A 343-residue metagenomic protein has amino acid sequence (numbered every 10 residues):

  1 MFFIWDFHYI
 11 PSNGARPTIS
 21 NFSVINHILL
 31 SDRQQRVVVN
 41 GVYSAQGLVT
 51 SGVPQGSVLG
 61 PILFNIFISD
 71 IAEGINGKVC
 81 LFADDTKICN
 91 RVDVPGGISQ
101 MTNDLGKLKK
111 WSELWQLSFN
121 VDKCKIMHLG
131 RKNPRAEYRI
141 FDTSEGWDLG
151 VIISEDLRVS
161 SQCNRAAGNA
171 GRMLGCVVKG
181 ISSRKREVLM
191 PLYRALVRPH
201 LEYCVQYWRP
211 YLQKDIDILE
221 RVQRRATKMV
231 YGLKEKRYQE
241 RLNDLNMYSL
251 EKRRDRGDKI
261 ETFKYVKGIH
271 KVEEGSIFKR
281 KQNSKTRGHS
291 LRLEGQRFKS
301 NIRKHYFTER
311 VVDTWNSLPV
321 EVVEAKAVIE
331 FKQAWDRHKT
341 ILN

Functional and structural regions predicted by a protein language model:
M1, V37-L63, C89-V94, V151 (+5 more regions): Short, conserved non-catalytic motifs in the polymerase core
M1-I4, N26, G56, G60-I62 (+11 more regions): Short, conserved catalytic/metal-binding micro-motifs enriched in Asp/Glu and His
M1-P54, N90, N246: Conserved pre-catalytic core of RNA-dependent polymerases
F2-R16, S69, T86-E113, R131 (+1 more regions): Catalytic palm subdomain of template-directed nucleic-acid polymerases, centered on the conserved carboxylate motif
G41, N103, L117-W147, N283 (+1 more regions): Short, conserved micro-motifs composed of acidic
P61-N90, R184: Active-site palm subdomain of RNA-directed nucleic acid polymerases
T143-Y207: Basic, alpha-helical interaction scaffolds
Q213-N343: Short linear motifs embedded in intrinsically disordered, charge-biased segments
